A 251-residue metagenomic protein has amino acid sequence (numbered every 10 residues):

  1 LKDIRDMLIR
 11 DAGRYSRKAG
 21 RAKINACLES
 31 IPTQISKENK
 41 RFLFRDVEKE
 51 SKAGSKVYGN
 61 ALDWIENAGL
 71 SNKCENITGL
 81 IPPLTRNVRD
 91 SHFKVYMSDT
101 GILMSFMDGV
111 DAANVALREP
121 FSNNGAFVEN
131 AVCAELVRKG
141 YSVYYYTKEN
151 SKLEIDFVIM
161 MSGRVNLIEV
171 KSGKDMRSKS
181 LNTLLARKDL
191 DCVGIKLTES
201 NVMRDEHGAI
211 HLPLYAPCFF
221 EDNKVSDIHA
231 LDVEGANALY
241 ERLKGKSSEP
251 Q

Functional and structural regions predicted by a protein language model:
K2-S162: Accessory nucleic acid-recognition modules appended to NTPase machines
K49, V170-G173: Short, flexible loop segments at the rims of nucleotide/cofactor-binding pockets, characterized by
L62, C133, V137, E169-K171 (+1 more regions): Generic hydrophobic alpha-helical scaffold/packing signal
Y145, L167-V170: Short catalytic-loop micro-motif centered on adjacent basic/acidic residues
R164-N166, V193: Structural motif
S172-A216: Catalytic cores of nucleic-acid endonucleases
S200-Q251: Domain-level recognition of nuclease-like catalytic cores that cleave nucleotide substrates
